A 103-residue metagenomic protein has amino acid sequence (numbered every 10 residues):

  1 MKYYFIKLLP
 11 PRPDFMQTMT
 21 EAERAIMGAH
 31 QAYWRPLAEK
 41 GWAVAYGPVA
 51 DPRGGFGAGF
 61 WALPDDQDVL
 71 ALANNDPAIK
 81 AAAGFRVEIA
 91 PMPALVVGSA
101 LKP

Functional and structural regions predicted by a protein language model:
M1-P103: Conserved, structured core segments of small domains
